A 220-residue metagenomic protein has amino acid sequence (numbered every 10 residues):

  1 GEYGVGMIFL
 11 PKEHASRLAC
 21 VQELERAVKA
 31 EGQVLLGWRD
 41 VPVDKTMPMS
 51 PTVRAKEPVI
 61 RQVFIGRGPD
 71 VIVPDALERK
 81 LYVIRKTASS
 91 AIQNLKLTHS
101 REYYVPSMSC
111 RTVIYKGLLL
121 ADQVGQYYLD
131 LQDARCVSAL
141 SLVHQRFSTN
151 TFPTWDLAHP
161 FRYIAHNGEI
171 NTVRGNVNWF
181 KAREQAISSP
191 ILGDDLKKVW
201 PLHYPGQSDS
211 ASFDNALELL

Functional and structural regions predicted by a protein language model:
G1-L220: Conserved short alpha-helical segments that host acidic/polar catalytic motifs at enzyme active sites
